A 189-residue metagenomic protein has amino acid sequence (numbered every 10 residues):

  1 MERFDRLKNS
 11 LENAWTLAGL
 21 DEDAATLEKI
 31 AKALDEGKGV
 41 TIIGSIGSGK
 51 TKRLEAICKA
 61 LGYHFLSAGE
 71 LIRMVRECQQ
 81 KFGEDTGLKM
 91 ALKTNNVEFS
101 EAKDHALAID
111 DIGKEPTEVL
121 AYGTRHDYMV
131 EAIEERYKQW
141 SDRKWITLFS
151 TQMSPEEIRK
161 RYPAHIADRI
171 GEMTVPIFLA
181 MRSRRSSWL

Functional and structural regions predicted by a protein language model:
M1-G37, I177, R184-L189: A short, basic N-terminal segment
D35-E36, S100-K103, R136, S141-K144: Short loop/turn elements that form and flank the Walker-type P-loop nucleotide-binding site in RecA-like NTPase cores
G37-L54: Walker A/P-loop nucleotide-binding motif
G39-T41, A106, I146-L148: Residue-level preference for the first positions of well-ordered beta-strands
G44, Q79-L88, R159-A167: Glycine-centered helix-coil hinge/cap
K59-L107: AAA+/P-loop NTPase substrate/partner-engagement loops
D110: Walker B catalytic carboxylates
G113-L189: Replace "adjacent to P-loop NTPase cores in ATP/GTP-dependent enzymes" with "adjacent to NTP-binding cores
